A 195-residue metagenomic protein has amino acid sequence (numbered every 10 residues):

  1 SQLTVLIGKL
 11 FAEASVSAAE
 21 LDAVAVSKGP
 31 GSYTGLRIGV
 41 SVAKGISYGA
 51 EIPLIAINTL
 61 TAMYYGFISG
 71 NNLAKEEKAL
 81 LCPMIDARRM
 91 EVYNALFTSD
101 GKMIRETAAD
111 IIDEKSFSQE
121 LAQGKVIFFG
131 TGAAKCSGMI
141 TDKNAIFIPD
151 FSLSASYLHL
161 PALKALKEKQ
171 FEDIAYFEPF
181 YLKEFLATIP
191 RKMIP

Functional and structural regions predicted by a protein language model:
S1-K28: N-terminal beta-alpha supersecondary unit
S1-Q2, Y33, R37, S41 (+1 more regions): Residues at secondary-structure transition points
L3-I7, A43, E114, A155 (+1 more regions): A general structural signal for well-ordered alpha-helical segments in protein cores
L10-A14, G49, F67, A155-L166: Stable alpha-helical structural segments in soluble proteins, enriched in small hydrophobic residues
A25-T59: DPxDG-like acidic metal-binding loop motif
P53-S152, Y181, L186-A187: Surface "functional belts" at beta-alpha junctions
I148-P195: Acyltransferase
